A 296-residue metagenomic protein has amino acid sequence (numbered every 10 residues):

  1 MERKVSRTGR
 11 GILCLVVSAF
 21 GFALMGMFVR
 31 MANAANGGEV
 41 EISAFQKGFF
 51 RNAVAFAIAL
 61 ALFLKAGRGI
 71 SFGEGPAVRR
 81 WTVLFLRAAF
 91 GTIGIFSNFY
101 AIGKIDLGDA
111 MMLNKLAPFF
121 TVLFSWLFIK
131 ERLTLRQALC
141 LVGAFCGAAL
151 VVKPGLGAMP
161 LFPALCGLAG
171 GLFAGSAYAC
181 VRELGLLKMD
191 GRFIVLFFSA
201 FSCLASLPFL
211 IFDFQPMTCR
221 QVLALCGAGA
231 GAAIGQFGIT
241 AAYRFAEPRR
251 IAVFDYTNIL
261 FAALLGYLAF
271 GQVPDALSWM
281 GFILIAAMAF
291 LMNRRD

Functional and structural regions predicted by a protein language model:
M1-F45, G157-E183: Glycine-/small-residue-enriched transmembrane alpha-helix faces in small-molecule transporters and effluxers
R10-C14, F45-L62, L165-C166, G185-A232: Hydrophobic alpha-helical transmembrane segments of multi-pass integral membrane proteins, especially transporters
R10-S18, G69-S97, F162-G170, P216-I234: Loop-to-transmembrane-helix transition segments
F20-E41, F96-L107, L113, A177-K188 (+2 more regions): Juxtamembrane C-cap of transmembrane helices in multi-pass membrane transport proteins
V40-I93, F173-A177, L196-F212: Transmembrane alpha-helices of multi-pass small-molecule transport proteins
N98-Y100, P118-L139, L260-W279: C-terminal transmembrane-helix exit sites in multi-pass transporters
M111-L116, K188-A200, Q236-Y267, R294-R295: Helix-helix packing/entry segments at the starts of transmembrane helices
R136-K153, L277-D296: Hydrophobic transmembrane alpha-helices of multi-pass small-molecule transport proteins
